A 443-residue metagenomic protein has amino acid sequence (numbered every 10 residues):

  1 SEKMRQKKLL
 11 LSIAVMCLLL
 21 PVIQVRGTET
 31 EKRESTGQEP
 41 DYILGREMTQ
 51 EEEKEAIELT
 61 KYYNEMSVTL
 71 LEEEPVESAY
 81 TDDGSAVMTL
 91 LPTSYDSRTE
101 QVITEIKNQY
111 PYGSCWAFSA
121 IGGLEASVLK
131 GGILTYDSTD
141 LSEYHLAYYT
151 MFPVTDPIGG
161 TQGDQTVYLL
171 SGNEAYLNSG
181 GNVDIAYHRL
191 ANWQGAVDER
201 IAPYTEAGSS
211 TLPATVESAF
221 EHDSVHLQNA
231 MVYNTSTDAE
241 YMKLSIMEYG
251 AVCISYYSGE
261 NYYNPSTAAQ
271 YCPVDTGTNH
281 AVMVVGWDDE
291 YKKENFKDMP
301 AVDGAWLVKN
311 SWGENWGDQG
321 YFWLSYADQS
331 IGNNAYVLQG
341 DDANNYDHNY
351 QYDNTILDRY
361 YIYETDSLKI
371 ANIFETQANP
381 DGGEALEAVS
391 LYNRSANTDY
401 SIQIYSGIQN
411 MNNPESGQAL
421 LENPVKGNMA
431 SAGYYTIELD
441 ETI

Functional and structural regions predicted by a protein language model:
E2-L10: Bacterial N-terminal signal peptides that target proteins for export
I13-P21: Bacterial N-terminal signal peptides
T28-D96: N-terminal zymogen propeptides
R33, M88-S97, W116-E125, H145-A305 (+5 more regions): Predominantly the structural core of cysteine protease catalytic domains
V102-G113, G172-Y176: A short glycine/serine-rich beta->alpha loop
P111-Y136: Alpha-helical support elements that line or immediately flank enzyme active sites and cofactor-binding pockets
S401-Y405: Beta-strand signatures of extracellular beta-sandwich domains
Y434-T442: Exposed aromatic-hydrophobic patches
